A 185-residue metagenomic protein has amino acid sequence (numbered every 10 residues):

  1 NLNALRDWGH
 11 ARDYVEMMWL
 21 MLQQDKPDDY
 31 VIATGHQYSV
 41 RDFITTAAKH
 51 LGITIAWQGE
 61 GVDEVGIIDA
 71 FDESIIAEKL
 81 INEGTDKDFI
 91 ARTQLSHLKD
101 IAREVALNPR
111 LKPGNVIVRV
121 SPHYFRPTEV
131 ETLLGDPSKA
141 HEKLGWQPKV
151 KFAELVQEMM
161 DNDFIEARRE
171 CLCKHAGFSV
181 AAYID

Functional and structural regions predicted by a protein language model:
N1-D185: C-terminal substrate-binding subdomain of Rossmann-fold SDR/epimerase-dehydratase oxidoreductases
